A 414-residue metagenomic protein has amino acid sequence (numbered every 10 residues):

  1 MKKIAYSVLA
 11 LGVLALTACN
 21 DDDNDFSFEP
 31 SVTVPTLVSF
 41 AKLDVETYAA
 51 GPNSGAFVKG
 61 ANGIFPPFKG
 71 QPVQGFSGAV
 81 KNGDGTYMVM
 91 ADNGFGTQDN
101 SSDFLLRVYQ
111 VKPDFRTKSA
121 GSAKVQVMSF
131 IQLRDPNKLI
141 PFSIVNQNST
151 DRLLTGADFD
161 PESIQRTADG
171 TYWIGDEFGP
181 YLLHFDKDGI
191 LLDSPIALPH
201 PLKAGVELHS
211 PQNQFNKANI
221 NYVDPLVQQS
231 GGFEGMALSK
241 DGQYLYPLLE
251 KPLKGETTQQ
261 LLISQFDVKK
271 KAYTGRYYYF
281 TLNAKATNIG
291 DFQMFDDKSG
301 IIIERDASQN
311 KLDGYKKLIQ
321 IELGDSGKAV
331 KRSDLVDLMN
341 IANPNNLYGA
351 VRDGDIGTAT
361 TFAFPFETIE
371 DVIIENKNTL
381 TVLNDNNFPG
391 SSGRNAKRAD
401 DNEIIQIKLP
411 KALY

Functional and structural regions predicted by a protein language model:
M1-K2, E304: Short, intrinsically disordered low-complexity segments
K2-L9: Sec-dependent signal peptide recognition, specifically the positively charged N-region followed immediately by
A15-A18: C-terminal motif of bacterial Sec signal peptides marking the signal peptidase cleavage site
N20-Y414: Sequence/structural signature of beta-propeller domains
